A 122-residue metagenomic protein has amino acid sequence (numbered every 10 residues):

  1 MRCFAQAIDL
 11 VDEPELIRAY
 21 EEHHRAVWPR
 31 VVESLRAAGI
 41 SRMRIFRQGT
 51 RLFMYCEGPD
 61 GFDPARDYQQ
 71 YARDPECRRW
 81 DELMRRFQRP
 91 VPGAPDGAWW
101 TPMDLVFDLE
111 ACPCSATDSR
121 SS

Functional and structural regions predicted by a protein language model:
C3-D9: Active-site-flanking beta-strand signature of metal-NTP-handling nucleotidyl enzymes and homologous cyclase-like
L10-L16: A generic structural motif
L16-I40: Short amphipathic alpha-helical segments
L16-R18, Y55, P64-R66: Short acidic, gly/pro-rich beta-turn/loop elements at beta-sheet edges and active-site/ligand-binding grooves
V32-F53, E57-F62, Y71: Short, glycine- and small/hydrophobic-rich beta-strand elements in well-ordered beta-sheets
A38, P59-W99: An amphipathic, aromatic/His-enriched active-site/gating alpha helix that lines ligand/cofactor pockets
V91-S122: Short, low-order "capping/linker" segments at domain edges
